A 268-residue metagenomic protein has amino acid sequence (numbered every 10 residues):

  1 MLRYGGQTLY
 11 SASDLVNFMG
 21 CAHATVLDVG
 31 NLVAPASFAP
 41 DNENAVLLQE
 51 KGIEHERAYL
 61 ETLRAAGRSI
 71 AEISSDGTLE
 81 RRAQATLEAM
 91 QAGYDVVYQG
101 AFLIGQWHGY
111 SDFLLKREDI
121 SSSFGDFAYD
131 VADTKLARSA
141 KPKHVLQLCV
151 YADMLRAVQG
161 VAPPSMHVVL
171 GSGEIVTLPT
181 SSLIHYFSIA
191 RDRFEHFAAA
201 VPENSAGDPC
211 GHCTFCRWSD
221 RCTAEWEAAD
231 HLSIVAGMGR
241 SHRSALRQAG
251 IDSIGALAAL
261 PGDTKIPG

Functional and structural regions predicted by a protein language model:
M1-F124: Metal-dependent nuclease catalytic cores that hydrolyze phosphodiester bonds in DNA/RNA, characterized by
G52-H55, K143-Q147: Hydrophobic (often cysteine-bearing) scaffold residues that line and stabilize catalytic clefts of nucleotide/cofactor
Q99-A101, Y110-K116, F124-R138, Q147 (+1 more regions): Active-site ExK catalytic segment of metal-dependent nucleases
L103, E118, T134-S139, G171-G173 (+2 more regions): An acidic- and aromatic-residue-enriched active-site/binding cleft used to recognize and process polar
S121-D126, V158-A162: A short alpha->loop->secondary-structure connector
K135, S139-K143, M154-E227: Metal-dependent nuclease catalytic regions and adjoining charged, substrate-binding loops involved in nucleic-acid end
A228-G268: Helix-hairpin-helix
